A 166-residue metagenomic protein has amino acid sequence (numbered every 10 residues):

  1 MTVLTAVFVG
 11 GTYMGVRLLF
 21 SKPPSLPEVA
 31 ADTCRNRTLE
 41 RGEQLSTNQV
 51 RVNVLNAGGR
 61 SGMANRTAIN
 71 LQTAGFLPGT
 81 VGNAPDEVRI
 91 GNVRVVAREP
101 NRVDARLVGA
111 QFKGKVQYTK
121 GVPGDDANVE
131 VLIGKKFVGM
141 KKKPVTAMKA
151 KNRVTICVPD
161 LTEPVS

Functional and structural regions predicted by a protein language model:
M1-E28: N-terminal membrane-targeting segments
V7-G10, E43, V54, D86 (+2 more regions): Residue-level signal for the start and early helices of compact helical domains
G10, G62-M63, V103: Residues that form or flank phosphate/diphosphate-binding pockets in enzymes that use nucleotide phosphates
G10-R17, L39-G42, V52-A57, R89-V96: A broad, low-specificity signal for short, low-complexity segments enriched in glycine/proline and polar/charged
S25-P85: Extracytoplasmic low-complexity, Pro/Thr/Ser/Ala/Gly-rich segments that lie immediately after a secretion/anchoring
R66-A68, A74-V138: BRCT (BRCA1 C-terminal) domain core and associated BRCT-interaction motifs
K135-S166: Extracellularly exposed regions in secreted/surface proteins, prominently low-complexity, repeat-rich
